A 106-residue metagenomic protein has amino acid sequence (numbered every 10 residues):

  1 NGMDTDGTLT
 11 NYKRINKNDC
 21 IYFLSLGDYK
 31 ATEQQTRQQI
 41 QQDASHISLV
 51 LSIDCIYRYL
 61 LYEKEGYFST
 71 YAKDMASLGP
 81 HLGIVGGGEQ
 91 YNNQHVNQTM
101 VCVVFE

Functional and structural regions predicted by a protein language model:
N1-E106: Hydrophobic alpha/beta core scaffold segments
